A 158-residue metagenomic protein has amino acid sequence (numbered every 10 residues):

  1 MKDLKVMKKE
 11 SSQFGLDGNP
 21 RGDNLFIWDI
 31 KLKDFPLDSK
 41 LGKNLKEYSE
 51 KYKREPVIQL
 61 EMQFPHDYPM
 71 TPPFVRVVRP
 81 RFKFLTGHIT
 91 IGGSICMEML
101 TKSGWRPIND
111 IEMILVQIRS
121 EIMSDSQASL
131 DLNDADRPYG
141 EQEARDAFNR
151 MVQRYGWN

Functional and structural regions predicted by a protein language model:
M1-V57, H66-N158: UBC/E2-like fold recognition across ubiquitin and ubiquitin-like conjugation systems, capturing catalytically active
Q63: Conserved metal-binding segment of the jelly-roll/cupin
